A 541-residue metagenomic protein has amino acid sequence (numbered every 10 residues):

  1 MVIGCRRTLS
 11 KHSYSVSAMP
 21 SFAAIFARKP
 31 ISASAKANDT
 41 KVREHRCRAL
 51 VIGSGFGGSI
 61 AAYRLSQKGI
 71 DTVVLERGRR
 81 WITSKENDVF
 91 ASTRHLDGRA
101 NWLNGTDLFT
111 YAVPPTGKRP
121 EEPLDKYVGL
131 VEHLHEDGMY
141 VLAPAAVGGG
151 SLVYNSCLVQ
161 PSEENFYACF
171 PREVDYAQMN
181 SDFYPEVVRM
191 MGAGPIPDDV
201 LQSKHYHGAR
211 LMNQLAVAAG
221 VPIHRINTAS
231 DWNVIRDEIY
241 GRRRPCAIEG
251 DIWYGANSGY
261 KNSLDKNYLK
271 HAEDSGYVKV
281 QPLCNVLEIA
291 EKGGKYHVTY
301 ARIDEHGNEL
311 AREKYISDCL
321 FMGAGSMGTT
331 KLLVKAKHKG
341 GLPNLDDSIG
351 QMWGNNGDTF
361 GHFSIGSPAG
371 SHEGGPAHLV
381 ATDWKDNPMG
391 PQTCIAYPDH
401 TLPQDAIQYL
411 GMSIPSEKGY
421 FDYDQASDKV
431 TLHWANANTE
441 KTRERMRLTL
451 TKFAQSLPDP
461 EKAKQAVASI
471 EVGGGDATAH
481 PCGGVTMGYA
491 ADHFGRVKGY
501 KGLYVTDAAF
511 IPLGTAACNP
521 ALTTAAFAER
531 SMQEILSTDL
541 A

Functional and structural regions predicted by a protein language model:
M1, S10-R28: N-terminal export signals
F22-A168, G328, L342-S364, L522-T524: N-terminal glycine-rich phosphate/pyrophosphate-binding loop and immediately adjacent elements
Q67, D71, E76-H95, S275 (+5 more regions): Glycine-rich loop(s) and the adjacent beta-strand/alpha-helix scaffold that form part
T110-V113, E136, R172-L283, I470-T478: Conserved redox-cofactor binding core of oxidoreductases
P120-A143, G150, Y154, E173 (+5 more regions): FAD cofactor-binding and catalytic pocket of flavoenzymes
P282-Y296: A conserved short coil-to-beta-strand element within the FAD-binding core of flavoproteins
E461-V497: Active-site Gly/Thr loop motif
L513-M532: A conserved FAD-binding loop/helix module that cradles the flavin
